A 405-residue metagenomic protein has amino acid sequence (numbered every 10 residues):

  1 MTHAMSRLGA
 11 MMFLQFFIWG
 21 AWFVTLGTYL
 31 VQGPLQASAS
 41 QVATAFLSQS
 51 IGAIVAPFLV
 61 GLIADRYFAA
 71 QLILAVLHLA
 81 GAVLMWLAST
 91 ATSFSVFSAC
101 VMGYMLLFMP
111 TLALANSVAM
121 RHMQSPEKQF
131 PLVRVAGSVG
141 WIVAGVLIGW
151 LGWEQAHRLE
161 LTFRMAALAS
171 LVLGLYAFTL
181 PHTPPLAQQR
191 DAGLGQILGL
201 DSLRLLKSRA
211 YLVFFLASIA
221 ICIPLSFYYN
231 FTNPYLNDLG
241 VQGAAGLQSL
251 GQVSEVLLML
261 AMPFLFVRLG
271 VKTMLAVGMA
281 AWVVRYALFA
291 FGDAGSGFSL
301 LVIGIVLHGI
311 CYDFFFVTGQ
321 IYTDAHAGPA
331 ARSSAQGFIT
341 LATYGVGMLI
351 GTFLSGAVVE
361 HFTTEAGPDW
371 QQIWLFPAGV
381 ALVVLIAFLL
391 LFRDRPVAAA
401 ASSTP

Functional and structural regions predicted by a protein language model:
M1-S50, A210-Q248, F316: Helix-loop boundary and gating motifs at the non-cytosolic
M1-T2, L180-L216: Juxtamembrane intracellular "pre-TM" segments in multi-pass secondary transporters
R7, A88-T90, S170-H182, I373-P405: Multi-pass alpha-helical transporter architecture, strongest for 12-TM Major Facilitator/SLC carriers used
F13, L84, F94-L114, V118 (+2 more regions): Hydrophobic core of transmembrane alpha-helices in multi-pass small-molecule transporters, especially MFS/SLC-type
V55-A69, G152-W153, L257-V271, V359-E360: Helix-to-loop junctions at the C-terminal end of transmembrane segments in multipass secondary transporters
V55-T92: Conserved MFS/SLC helix-loop-helix module at the cytosolic interface between two early adjacent transmembrane helices
L72-W86, T273-L288: Structural signature of the two symmetry-related core transmembrane helices
W150-A169, A357-A381: A membrane-interface helix-boundary motif in multi-pass transporters
